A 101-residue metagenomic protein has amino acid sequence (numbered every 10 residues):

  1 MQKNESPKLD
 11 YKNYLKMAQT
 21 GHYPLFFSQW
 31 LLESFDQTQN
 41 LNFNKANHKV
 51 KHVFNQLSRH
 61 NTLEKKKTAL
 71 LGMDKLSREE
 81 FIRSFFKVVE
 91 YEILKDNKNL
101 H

Functional and structural regions predicted by a protein language model:
M1-H101: Short amphipathic alpha-helical interaction elements located at domain edges and within/adjacent to intrinsically
